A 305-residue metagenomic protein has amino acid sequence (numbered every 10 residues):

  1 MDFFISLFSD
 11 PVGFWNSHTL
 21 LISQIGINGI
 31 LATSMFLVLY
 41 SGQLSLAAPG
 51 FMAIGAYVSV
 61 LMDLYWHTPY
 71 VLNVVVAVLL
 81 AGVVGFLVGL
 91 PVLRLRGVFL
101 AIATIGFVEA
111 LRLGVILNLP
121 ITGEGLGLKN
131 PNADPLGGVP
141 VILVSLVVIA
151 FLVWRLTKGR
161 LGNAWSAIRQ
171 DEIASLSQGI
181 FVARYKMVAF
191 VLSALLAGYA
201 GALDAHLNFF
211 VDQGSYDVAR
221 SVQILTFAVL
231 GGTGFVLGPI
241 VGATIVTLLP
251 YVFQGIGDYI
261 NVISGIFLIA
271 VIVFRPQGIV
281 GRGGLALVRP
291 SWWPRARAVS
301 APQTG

Functional and structural regions predicted by a protein language model:
M1-G305: Transmembrane alpha-helices and adjacent helix-loop boundaries
